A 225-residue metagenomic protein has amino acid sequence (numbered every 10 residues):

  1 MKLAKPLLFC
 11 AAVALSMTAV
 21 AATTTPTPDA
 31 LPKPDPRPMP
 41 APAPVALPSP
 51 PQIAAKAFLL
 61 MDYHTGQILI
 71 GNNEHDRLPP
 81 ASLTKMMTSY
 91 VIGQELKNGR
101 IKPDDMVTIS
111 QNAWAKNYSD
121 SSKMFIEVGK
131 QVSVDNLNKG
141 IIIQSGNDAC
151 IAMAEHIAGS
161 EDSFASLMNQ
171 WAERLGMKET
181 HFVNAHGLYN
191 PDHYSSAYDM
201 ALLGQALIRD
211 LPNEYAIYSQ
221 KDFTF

Functional and structural regions predicted by a protein language model:
M1-C10: Bacterial N-terminal signal peptides that target proteins for export
C10-T18: Bacterial N-terminal signal peptides
A19-T23: Boundary at the C-terminal end of the N-terminal hydrophobic targeting segment
T25-A201, Q205-L211: Active-site-adjacent loops and short helices of periplasmic peptidoglycan-processing enzymes
D210-F225: Conserved active-site loop region of the serine DD-peptidase/beta-lactamase
